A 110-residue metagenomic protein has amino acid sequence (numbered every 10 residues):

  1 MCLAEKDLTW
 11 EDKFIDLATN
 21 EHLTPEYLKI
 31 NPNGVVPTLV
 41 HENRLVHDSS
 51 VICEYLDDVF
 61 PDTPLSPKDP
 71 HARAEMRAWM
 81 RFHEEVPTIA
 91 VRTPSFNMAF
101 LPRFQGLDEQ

Functional and structural regions predicted by a protein language model:
M1-Q110: GST-like domain detector, emphasizing the conserved glutathione-binding G-site in the N-terminal thioredoxin-like
